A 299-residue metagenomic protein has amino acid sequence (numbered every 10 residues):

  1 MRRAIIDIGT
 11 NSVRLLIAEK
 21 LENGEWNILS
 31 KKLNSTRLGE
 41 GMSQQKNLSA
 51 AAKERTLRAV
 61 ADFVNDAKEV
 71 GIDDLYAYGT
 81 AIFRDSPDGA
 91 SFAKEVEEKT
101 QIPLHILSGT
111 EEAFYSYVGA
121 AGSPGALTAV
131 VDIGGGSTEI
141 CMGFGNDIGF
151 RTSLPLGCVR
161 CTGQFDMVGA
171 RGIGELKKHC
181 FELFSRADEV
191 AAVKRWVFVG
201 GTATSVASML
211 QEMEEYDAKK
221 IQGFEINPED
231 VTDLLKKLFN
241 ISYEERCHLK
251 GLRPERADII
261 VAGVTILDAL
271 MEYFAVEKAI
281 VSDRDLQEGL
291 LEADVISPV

Functional and structural regions predicted by a protein language model:
M1-N27: N-terminal basic/disordered segments at the start of proteins
R3-D7, T128-D132, W196: Short glycine-aspartate micro-motif
D7-S12, G71, D132-G134: Conserved functional loop/turn residues at catalytic and ligand-binding sites
I17, G41-E69, T80-L127, M142-G145 (+1 more regions): Helical "lid/coupling" subdomains associated with nucleotide-phosphate turnover
N23-R37, A61, K68: Conserved ATP-binding subdomain of kinase catalytic cores across diverse folds
D74-A77: Conserved beta-strand/loop subsegment of P-loop NTPase cores
G136-M142: Acidic, divalent-metal-coordinating active-site segment for phosphoryl/phosphodiester hydrolysis, typified by short
